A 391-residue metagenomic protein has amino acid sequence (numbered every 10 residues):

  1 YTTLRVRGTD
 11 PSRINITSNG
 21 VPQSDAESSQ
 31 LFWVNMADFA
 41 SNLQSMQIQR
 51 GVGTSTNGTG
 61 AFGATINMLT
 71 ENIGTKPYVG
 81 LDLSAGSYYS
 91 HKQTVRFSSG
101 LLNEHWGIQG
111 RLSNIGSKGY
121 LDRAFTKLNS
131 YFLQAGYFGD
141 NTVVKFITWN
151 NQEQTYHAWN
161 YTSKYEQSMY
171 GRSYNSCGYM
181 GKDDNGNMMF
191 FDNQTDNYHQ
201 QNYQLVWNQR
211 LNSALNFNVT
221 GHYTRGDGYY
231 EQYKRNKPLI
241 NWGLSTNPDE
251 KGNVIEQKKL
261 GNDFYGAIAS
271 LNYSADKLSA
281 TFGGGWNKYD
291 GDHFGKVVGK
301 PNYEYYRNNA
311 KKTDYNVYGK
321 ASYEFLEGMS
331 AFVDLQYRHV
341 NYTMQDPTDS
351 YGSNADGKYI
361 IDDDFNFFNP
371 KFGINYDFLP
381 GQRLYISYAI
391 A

Functional and structural regions predicted by a protein language model:
T3-R5, P22-R50, L69, E166: Short acidic/polar hinge/loop motifs at secondary-structure boundaries that mediate gating or recognition
I14, T75-V79, H91-Q93, L102-I108 (+6 more regions): Outer-envelope beta-barrel architecture signal
S28-S29, I48-Q49, P77-G80, N114-K118 (+7 more regions): Extracytoplasmic loops and strand-loop junctions of Gram-negative outer membrane beta-barrel proteins
A37-G80: A beta-strand signature from Gram-negative outer-membrane beta-barrel systems, especially the internal plug domain
L83-Y89, L101, N114-K118, G139-N141 (+6 more regions): Transmembrane beta-strands of outer-membrane beta-barrel pores
A85-G116, L121-A158, Y203-S213: Transmembrane beta-barrel wall of Gram-negative outer-membrane proteins
V143-Q204, E231-G252: Acidic/polar loop-and-plug regions of large Gram-negative outer-membrane beta-barrel proteins
N197-G352, D364, P370, N375-G381 (+1 more regions): Face-selective signature of the C-terminal outer-membrane beta-barrel domain
